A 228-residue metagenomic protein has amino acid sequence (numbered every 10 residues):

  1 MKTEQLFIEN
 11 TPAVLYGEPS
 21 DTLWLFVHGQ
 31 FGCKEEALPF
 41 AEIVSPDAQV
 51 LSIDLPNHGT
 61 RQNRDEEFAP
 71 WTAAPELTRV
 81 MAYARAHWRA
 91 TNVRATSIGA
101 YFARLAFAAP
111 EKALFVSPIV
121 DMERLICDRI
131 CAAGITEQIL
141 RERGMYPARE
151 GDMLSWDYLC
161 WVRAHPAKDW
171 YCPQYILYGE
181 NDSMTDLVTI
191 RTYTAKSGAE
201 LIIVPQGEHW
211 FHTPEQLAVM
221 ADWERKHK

Functional and structural regions predicted by a protein language model:
F7-G17: A short loop-to-beta-strand scaffold at the N-terminal edge of the catalytic core in hydrolase folds
T11, P110-T192, S197-I203, E208-F211 (+2 more regions): The alpha/beta-hydrolase serine catalytic core
D21-G29: Short beta-strand element of the alpha/beta-hydrolase
Q30-E42, V188: The serine-hydrolase catalytic nucleophile loop
E36, E67-A86: Alpha/beta-hydrolase active-site loop
V44-N63: Conserved alpha/beta-hydrolase
A90-A95, V116: Short beta-strand immediately N-terminal to the catalytic nucleophile in serine-hydrolase-like folds
R94-A103: Gly/Ala-rich beta-loop-alpha elbow adjacent to hydrolase catalytic centers
